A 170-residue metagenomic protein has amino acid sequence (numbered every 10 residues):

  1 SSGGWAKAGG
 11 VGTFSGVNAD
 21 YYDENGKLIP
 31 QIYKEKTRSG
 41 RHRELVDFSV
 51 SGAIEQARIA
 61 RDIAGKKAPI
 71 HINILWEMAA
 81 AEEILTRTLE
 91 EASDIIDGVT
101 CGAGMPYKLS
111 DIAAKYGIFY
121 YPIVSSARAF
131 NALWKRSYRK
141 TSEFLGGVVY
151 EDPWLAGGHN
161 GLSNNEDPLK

Functional and structural regions predicted by a protein language model:
S1-L169: Active-site entrance/lid segments in N-terminal catalytic domains of soluble metabolic enzymes
